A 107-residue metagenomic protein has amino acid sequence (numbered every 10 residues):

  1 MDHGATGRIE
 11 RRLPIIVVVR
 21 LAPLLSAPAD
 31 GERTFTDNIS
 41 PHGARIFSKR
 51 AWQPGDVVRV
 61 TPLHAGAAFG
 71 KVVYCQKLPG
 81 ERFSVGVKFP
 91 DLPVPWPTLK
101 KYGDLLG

Functional and structural regions predicted by a protein language model:
M1-I39, K49, L92-G107: N-terminal helix initiation/capping motif
A5, D56-V58, K71-Y74: Short beta-alpha junctions and helix-cap segments that line functional grooves
I16-V18, R45, R59, F69 (+1 more regions): Beta-strand secondary-structure signal
V17-L24, P54-G66: Short conserved beta-strand and strand-loop elements enriched in small hydrophobics with frequent Asp/Gly
L24, A65-A67, C75-K77, P90-V94: Short coil/turn motifs at secondary-structure junctions
E32-T34, F69-C75: Short beta-strand-centered aromatic/proline hotspots
N38-S40, R50-W52, P62-H64, P79: Short loop/turn positions at the edges of beta-strands in beta-sheet-rich folds
A44-S48, L78-P90: Short, solvent-exposed secondary-structure boundary/capping segments
